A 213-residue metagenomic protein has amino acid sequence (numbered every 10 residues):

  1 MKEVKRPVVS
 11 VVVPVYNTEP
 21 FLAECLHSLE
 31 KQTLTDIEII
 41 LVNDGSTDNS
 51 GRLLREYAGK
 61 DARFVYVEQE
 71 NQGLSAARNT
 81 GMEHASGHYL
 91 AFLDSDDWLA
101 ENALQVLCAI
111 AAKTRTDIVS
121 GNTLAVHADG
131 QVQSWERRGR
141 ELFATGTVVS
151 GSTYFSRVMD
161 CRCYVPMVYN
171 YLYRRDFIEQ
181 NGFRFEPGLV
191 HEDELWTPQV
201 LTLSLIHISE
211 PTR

Functional and structural regions predicted by a protein language model:
M1-R213: Nucleotide-sugar donor-binding/catalytic module of glycosyltransferases that assemble extracellular/cell-envelope
